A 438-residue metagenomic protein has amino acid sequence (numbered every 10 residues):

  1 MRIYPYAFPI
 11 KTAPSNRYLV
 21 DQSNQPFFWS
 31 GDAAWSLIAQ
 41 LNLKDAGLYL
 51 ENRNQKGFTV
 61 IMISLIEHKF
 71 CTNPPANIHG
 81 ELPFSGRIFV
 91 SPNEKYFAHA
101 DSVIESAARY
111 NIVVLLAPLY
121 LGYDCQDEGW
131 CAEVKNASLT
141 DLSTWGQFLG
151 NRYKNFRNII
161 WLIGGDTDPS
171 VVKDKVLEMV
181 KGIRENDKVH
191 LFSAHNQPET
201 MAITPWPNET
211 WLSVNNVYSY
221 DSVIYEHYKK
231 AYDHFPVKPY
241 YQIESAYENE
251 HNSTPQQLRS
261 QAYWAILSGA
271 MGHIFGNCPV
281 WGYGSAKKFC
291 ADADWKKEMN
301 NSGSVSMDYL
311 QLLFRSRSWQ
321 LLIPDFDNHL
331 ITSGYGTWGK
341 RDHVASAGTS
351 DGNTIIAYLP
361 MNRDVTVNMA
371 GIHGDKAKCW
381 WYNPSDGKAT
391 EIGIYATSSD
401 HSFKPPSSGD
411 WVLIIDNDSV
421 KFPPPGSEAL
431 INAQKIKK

Functional and structural regions predicted by a protein language model:
M1-P5: Bacterial Sec-dependent N-terminal signal peptides
I10-A13, A396: Short solvent-exposed loop/turn micro-motifs enriched in small/polar/acidic residues
T12-V214, Y218-Y225: Active-site mouth of glycoside hydrolases
G31-W35, I372-H373, A396-S398: A short, sequence-level motif marking secondary-structure junctions
W130-E133, H251-P255, S285-D292: Short, flexible/disordered intra-domain loops and linkers
E209-S285: Catalytic-core region of carbohydrate-active enzymes that cleave or remodel glycosidic bonds
L258-G393, K404-K438: Aromatic- and carboxylate-lined catalytic core of secreted/periplasmic carbohydrate-active enzymes
